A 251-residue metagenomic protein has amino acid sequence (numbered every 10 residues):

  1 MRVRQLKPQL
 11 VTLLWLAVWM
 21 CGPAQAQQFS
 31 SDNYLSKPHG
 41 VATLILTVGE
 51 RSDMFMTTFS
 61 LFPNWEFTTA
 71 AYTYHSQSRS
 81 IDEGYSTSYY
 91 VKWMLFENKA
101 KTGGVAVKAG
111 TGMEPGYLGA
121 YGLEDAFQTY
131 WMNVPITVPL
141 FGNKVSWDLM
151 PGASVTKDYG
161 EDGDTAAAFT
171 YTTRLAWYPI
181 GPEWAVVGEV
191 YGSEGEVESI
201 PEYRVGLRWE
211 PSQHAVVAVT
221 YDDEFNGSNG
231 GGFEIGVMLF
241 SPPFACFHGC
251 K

Functional and structural regions predicted by a protein language model:
M1-R2, A24-Q25: Short alpha-helix boundary/capping segments
R2-T12: Bacterial N-terminal signal peptides that target proteins for export
L6, W15, V134-V138: A broadly conserved amphipathic alpha-helix scaffold signal in soluble, globular proteins
V11-C21: Bacterial N-terminal signal peptides
A26-K251: Transmembrane beta-barrel domains of Gram-negative outer membranes and organellar outer membranes
